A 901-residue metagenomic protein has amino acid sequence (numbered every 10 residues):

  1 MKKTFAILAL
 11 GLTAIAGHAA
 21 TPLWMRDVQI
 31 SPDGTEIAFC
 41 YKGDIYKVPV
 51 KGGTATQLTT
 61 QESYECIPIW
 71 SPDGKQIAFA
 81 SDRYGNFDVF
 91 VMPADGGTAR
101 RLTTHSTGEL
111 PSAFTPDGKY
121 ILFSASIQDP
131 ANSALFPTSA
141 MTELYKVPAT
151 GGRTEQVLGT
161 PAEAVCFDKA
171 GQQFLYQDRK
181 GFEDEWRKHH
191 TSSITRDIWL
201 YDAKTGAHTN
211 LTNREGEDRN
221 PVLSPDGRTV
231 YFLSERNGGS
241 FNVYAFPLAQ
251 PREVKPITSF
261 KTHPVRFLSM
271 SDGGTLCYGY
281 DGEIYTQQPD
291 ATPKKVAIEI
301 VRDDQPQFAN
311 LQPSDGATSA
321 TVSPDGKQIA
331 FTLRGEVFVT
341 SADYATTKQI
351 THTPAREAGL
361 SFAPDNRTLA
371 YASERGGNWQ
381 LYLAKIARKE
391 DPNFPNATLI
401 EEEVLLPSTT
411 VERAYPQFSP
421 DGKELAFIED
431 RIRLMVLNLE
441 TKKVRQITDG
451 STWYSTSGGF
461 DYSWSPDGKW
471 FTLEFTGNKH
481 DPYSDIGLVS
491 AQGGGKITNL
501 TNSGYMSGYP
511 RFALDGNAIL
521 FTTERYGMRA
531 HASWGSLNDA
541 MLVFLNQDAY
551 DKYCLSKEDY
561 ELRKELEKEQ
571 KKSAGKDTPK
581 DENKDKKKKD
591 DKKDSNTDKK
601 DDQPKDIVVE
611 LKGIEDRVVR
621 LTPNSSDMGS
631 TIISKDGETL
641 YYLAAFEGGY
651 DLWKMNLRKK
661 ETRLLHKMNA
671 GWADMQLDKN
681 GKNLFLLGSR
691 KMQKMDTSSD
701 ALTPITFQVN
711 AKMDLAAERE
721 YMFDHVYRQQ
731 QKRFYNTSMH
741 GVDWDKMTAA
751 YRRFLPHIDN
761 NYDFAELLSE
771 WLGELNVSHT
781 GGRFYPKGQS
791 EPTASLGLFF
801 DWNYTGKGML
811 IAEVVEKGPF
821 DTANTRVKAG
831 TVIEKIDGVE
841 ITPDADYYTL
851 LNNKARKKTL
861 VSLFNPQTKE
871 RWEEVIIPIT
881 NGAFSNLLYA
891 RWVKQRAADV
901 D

Functional and structural regions predicted by a protein language model:
A19-M25, G53-A55, V301-A317, T398-L405 (+1 more regions): A short helix->beta-strand "capping" segment at the edge of beta-propeller domains
A20-Y46, D315-G335, T622-E638: Beta-strand-rich domains and repeat architectures in extracellular enzymes and scaffolds, especially beta-propellers
T21-P22, C40-Y46, T59-E65, A78-F90 (+25 more regions): A flexible loop/linker signature enriched in serine peptidases of the S9 family
Q29-G34, P68-Q76, S112-Y120, V165-Q173 (+9 more regions): Blade-terminus and WD-like Trp-Asp/Gly-His loop motifs, strongest in beta-propeller folds
K255-S269, T498-Y509, T622, G629 (+1 more regions): Conserved blade-ending motifs and adjacent loop-strand segments that build the rim/top face of beta-propeller domains
A297, V301-P306, E561, D700-E718 (+2 more regions): C-terminal, low-ordered peptide segments at domain boundaries
P756-K807, E870-A897: Extended, small/polar residue-biased N-terminal targeting/export presequences and adjacent propeptide/linker tracts
E791-P843: PDZ/PDZ-like domain segments forming the peptide/carboxylate-binding groove, activating on the N-terminal beta-strands
